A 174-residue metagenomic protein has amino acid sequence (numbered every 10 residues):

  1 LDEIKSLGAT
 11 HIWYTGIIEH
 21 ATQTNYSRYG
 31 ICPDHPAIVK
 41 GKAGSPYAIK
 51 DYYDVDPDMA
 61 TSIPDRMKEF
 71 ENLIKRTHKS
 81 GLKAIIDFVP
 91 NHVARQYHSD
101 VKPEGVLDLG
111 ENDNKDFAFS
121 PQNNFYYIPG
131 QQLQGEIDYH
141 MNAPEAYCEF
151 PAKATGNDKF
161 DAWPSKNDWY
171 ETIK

Functional and structural regions predicted by a protein language model:
D2-E3, L7-T10, I17-K174: Substrate-binding/active-site clefts of carbohydrate-active enzymes
